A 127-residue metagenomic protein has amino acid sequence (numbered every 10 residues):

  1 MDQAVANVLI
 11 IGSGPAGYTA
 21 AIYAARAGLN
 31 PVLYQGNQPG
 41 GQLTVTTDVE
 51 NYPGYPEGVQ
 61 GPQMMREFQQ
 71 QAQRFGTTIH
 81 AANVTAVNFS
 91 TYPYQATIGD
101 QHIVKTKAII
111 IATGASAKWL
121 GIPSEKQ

Functional and structural regions predicted by a protein language model:
M1-I11, A27, V32, I79-Q127: FAD-binding core/adjacent interface of flavoenzyme oxidoreductases
G14: Glycine-rich NAD(P) Rossmann-fold beta1-alpha1 loop
G17: N-terminal Rossmann-fold NAD(P) dinucleotide-binding loop
A24: Aromatic pocket-lining residues of Rossmann-like dinucleotide-binding sites
L33-N37: Conserved acidic E/D residue at the C-terminus of a beta-strand in Rossmann-like folds
G40: Active-site catalytic microenvironments in core metabolic enzymes, especially phosphate/sugar-handling
T44-I103: N-terminal Rossmann-like dinucleotide/flavin-binding domain of flavoprotein oxidoreductases that bind FAD/FMN
